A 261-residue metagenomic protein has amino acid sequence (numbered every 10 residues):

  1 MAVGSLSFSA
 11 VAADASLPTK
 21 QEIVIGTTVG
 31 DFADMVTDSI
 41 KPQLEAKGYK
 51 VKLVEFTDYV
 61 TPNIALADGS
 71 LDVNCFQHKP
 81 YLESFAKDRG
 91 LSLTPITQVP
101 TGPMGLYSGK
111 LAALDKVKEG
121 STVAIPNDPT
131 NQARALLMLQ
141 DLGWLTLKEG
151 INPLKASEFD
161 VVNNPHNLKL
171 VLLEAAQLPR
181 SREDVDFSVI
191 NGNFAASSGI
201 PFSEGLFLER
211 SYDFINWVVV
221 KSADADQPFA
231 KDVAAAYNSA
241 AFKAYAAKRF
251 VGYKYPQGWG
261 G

Functional and structural regions predicted by a protein language model:
A10-V24, L44-E45, K50, L114-G120: Immediate post-signal peptide segment of exported/extracytoplasmic ligand-binding proteins
L17, I96-T146, K243: A conserved helix-loop-strand patch within extracytoplasmic ligand-binding domains of the periplasmic binding
E22, V29-K52: Short, polar/charged alpha-helical segment
L53-I64, I151-R180: Short helix-initiation/N-cap motifs at beta->coil->alpha
A67-Q77, S121, W144, H166-K169 (+1 more regions): Alpha-to-beta junction loops
S84-I96, L111, D184, V189 (+1 more regions): Ligand-binding "clamshell"
P103-L114, I215-F229: A bilobed periplasmic-binding-protein/Venus flytrap-type ligand-binding module shared by bacterial periplasmic
A133-Q140, Y237-Q257: Periplasmic-binding protein-like
